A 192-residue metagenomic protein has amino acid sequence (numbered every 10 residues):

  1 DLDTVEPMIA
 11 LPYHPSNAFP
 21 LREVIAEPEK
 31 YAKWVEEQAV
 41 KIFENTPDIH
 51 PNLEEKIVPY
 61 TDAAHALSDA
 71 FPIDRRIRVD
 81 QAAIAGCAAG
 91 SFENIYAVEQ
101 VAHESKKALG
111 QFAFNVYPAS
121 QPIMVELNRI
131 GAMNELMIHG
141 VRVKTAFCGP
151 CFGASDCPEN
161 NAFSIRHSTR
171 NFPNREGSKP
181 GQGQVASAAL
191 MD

Functional and structural regions predicted by a protein language model:
D1-M191: Fe-S-dependent hydro-lyases/dehydratases of central metabolism
